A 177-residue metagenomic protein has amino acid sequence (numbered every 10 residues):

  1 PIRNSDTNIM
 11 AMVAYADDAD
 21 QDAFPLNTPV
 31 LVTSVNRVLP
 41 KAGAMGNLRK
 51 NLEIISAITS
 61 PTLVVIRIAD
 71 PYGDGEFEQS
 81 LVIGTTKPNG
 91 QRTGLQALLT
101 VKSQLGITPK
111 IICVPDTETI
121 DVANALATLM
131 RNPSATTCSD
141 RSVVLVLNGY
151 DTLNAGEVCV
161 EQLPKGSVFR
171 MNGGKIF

Functional and structural regions predicted by a protein language model:
P1-F177: Surface-exposed assembly/interface segments
